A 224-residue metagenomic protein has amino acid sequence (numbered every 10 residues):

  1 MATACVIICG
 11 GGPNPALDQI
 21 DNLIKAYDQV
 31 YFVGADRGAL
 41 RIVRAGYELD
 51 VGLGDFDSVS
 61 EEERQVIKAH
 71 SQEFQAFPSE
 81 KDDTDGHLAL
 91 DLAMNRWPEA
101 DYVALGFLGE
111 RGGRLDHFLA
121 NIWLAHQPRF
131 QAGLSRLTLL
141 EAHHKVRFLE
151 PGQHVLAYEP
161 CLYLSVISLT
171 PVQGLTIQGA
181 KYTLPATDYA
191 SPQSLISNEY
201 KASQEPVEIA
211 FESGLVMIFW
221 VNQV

Functional and structural regions predicted by a protein language model:
M1-V66: N-terminal beta-strand-loop-alpha-helix module at the start of alpha/beta ligand-binding or catalytic domains
C9-G12, F107-L108, V221: Structural motif
I20, R37-V43, A89-L90, F118-H126: Histidine-anchored nucleotide/phosphate-binding helix
A69-P78, C161-S168: A glycine-rich helix N-cap at a beta->alpha junction
F74-W97: Short phosphate-binding loop-to-helix
D101, L105-V155: Anionic-ligand-binding alpha/beta catalytic cores of soluble enzymes and soluble regulatory domains that recognize
A142-H144, F148-V224: Long, charged alpha-helical interface segments
